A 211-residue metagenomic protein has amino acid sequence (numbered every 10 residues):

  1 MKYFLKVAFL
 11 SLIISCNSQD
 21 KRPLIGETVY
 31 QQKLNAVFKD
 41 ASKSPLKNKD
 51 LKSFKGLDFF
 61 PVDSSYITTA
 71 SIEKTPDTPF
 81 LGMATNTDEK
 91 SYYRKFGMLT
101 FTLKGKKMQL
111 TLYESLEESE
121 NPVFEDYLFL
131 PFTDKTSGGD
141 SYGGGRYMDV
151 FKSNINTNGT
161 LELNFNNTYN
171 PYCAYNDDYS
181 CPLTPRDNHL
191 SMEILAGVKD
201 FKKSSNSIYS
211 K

Functional and structural regions predicted by a protein language model:
M1-L24: Bacterial Sec-dependent N-terminal signal peptides
Q19-P79: Start-of-domain marker
F60-M98, T102-K107, D149-S153: Intrinsically disordered, glycine/charged-rich N-terminal periplasmic/extracytoplasmic linker segments that lie
I72, L112-E114, D134-T136, F165-Y169 (+1 more regions): A mature extracytoplasmic/lumenal domain signature
M83-G144: Mid-length scaffold segments of soluble, non-membrane domains
L116-E117, R146-Y147, Y179, S210: Exposed acidic/polar residues on beta-strands and adjacent loops within beta-sheet cores, strongest in beta-propeller
F129-P171: Acidic, glycine-rich flexible loop segments
Y169-K211: Extended, aromatic/histidine-rich regions of cofactor-dependent oxidoreductases associated with respiratory
